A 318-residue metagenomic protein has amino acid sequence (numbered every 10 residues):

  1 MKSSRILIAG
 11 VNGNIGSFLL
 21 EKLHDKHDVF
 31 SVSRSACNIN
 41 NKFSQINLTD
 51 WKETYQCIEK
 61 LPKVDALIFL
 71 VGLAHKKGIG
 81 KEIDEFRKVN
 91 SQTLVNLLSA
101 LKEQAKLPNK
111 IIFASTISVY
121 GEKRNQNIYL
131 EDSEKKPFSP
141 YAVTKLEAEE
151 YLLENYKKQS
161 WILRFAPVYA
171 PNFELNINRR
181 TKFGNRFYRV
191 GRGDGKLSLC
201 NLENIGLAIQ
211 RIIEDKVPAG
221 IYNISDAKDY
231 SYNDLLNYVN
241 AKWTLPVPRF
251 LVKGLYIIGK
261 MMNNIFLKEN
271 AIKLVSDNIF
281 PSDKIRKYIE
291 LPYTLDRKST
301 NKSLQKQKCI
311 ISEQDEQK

Functional and structural regions predicted by a protein language model:
I6-D25: N-terminal Rossmann NAD(P)H-binding glycine-rich loop of SDR-like oxidoreductase domains
N41, L48-Q92: NAD(P)H-binding glycine-rich loop region in Rossmannoid oxidoreductase-like domains and their noncatalytic homologs
K88, R124-L163, P167-V168, R189-V190: Catalytic helix-loop patch of NAD(P)-dependent Rossmann-fold dehydrogenases
V95-P140: Conserved Rossmann-fold NAD(P)-dependent oxidoreductase catalytic core, especially the SDR/UDP-sugar
F173-R179, G191-I213, A219-G220: Substrate-positioning beta->alpha
L202, Y232-D234, I258-Y293: Conserved C-terminal active-site "lid" loop/helix of NAD(P)H-dependent oxidoreductases that clamps the redox cofactor
A208-F266, N301-K302, I311-K318: Mid/C-terminal beta-alpha module of Rossmann-like enzyme folds, strongest in SDR-family dehydrogenases/epimerases
K284-K318: Amphipathic terminal alpha-helices
